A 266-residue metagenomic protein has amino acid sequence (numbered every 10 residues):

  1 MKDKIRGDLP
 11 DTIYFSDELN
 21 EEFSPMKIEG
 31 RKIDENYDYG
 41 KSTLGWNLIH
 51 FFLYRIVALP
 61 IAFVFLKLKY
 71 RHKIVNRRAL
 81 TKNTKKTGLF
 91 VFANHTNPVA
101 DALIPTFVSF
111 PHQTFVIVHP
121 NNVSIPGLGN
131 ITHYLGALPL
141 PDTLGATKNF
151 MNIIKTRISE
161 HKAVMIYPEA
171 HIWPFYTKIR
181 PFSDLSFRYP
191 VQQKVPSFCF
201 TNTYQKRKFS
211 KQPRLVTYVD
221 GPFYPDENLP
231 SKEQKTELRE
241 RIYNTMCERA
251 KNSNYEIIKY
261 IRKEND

Functional and structural regions predicted by a protein language model:
M1-F90, A100-I104, G129, Y134 (+3 more regions): Membrane-anchoring hydrophobic helices of lipid-metabolizing enzymes
M1-R31, M151-D266: Non-catalytic C-terminal accessory region of glycerolipid acyltransferases and related lyso-lipid remodeling enzymes
L53, V57, G145-A146, Q234 (+1 more regions): Soluble or luminal CAZymes and related metallo-dependent hydrolases
A62, P105-T106, G129, I154 (+1 more regions): Short amphipathic alpha-helical segments and helix-helix/interface helices
Y70, T143-K148, I179-R180: A conditional alpha-helix N-cap/helix-loop micro-motif detector
I74-R77, I125, K148-M151: Structural motif corresponding to alpha-helix initiation and N-cap regions
R78, G145, T203: Residue-level "edge-of-site" marker
N83-L144: Catalytic core of membrane glycerolipid acyltransferases/transacylases, capturing the structured, soluble-facing
